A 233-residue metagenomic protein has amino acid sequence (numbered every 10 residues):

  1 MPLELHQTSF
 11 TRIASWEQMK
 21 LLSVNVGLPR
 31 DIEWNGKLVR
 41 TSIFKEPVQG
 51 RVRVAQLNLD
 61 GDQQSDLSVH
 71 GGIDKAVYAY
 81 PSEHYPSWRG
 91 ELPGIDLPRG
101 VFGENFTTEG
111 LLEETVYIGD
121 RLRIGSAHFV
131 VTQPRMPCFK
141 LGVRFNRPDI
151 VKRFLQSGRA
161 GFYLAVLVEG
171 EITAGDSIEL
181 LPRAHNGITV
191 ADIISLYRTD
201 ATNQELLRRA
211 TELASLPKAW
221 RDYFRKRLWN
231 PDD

Functional and structural regions predicted by a protein language model:
P2-K140, D149, P182-D233: Electropositive, beta-rich accessory/interaction domains or terminal extensions that provide binding surfaces
G119, A174-D176: Loop/turn positions that initiate beta-strands
G125, E171-I172: A short, structured loop/turn motif at beta-sheet edges
P148-A165: A mid-sequence, solvent-exposed acidic-amphipathic segment
A160-Y163, G175, V190: Hydrophobic, well-ordered secondary-structure segments
E169-G170, S177: The conserved catalytic core of RNA pseudouridine synthases
